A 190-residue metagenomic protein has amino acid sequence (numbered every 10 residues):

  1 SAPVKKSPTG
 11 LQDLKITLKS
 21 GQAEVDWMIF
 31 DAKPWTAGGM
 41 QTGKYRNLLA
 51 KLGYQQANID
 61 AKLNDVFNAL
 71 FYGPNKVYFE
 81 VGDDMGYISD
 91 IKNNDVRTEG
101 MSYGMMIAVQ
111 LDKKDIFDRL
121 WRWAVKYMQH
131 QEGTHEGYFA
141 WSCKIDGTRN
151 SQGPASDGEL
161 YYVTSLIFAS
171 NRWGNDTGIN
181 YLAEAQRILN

Functional and structural regions predicted by a protein language model:
S1-P34: Extracytoplasmic
Q12, D26, S102-M105, L160: Residue-level detector of short, conserved catalytic/binding motifs and their immediate flanks
L18-S20, L111, L166: Short beta-strand segments enriched in hydrophobic/aromatic residues within well-folded beta-rich domains
P34-E99, Q110-I145, R149: Low-complexity, Ser/Thr/Pro/Gly-enriched N-terminal "stalk/linker" regions
G73, K126-N190: Extended ligand-binding groove/face enriched in aromatic
K92-Y103, D112, G153-T164: Aromatic- and histidine-enriched alpha-helix N-cap/loop-to-helix transition segments that scaffold the rims
G104, I116-F117, G178, A185: Solenoid-repeat scaffolds in large eukaryotic assemblies
